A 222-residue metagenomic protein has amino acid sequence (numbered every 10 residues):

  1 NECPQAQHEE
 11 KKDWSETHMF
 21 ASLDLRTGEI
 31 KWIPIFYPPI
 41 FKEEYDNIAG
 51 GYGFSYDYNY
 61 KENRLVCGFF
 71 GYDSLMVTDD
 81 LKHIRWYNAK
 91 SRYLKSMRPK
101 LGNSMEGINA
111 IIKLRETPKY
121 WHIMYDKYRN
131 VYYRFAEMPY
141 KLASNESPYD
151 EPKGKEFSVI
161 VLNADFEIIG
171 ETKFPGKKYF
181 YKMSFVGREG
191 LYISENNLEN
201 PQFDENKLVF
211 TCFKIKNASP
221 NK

Functional and structural regions predicted by a protein language model:
E2-C3, G71, M138-Y140, N197-E199: Residue-level signature of beta-propeller blades and closely related beta-rich strand-turn architectures in secreted
H8-E29, Y72-D79, S147-E167, N206-P220: Beta-propeller blade signature
E10-D79: Loop-centered beta-sheet repeat module
E29-G51, R85-R115, T172-K178: Surface-exposed loop and turn segments in beta-propeller and other repeat-based domains that flank or scaffold
I48-K61, E116-R129, S184-R188, N197: Structural signature of eukaryotic scaffold interfaces centered on beta-propeller domains
N63-L65, R129-R134, G190-I193: Entry beta-strands of beta-propeller and related beta-repeat scaffolds
L114-A164: Loop/turn-rich, solvent-exposed surfaces of beta-rich toroidal or solenoidal domains
F157-E199: C-terminal structured domain segments
